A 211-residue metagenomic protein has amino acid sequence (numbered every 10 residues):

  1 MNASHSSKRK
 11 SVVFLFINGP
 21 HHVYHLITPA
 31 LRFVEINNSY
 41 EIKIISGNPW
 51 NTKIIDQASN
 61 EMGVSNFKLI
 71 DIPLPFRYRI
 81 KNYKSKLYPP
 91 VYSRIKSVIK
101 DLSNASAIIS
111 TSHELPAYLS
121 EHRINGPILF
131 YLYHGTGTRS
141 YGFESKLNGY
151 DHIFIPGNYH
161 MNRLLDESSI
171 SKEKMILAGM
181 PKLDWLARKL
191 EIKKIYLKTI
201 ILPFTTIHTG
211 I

Functional and structural regions predicted by a protein language model:
N2-S11, R188-G210: Nucleotide-sugar donor-binding and catalytic loop/hinge architecture of NDP-sugar-dependent glycosyltransferases
F14-A187, P203: Active-site and donor-binding regions of nucleotide-sugar-utilizing enzymes
S140-Y141, T209-I211: A generic structural signal for short coil/turn motifs at secondary-structure boundaries
